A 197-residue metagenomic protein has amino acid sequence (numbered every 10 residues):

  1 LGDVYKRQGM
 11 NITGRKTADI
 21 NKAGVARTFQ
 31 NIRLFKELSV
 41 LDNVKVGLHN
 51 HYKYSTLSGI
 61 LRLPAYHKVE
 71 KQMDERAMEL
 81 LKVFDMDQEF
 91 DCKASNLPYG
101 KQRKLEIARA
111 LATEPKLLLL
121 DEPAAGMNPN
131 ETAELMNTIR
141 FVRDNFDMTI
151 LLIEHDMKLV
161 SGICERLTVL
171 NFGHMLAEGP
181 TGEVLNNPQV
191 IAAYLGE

Functional and structural regions predicted by a protein language model:
D3-E197: Glycine-rich phosphate-binding loops of nucleotide-dependent enzymes
